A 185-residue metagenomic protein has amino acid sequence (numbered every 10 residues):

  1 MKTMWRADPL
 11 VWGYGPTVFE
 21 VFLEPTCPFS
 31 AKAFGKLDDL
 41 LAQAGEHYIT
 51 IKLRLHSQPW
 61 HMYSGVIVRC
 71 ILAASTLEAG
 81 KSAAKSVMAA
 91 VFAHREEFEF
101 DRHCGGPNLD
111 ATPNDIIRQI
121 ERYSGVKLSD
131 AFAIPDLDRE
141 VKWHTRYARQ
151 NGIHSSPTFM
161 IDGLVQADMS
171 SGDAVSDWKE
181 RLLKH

Functional and structural regions predicted by a protein language model:
M1-L10: N-terminal "domain-start" segment that seeds a small globular fold
A7, Y14-A42, D110-H185: C-terminal cap of thioredoxin/glutaredoxin-like
E20-P25, A31-R118: Structural alpha/beta surface segment adjacent to cysteine/selenocysteine redox centers across thiol/disulfide enzymes
